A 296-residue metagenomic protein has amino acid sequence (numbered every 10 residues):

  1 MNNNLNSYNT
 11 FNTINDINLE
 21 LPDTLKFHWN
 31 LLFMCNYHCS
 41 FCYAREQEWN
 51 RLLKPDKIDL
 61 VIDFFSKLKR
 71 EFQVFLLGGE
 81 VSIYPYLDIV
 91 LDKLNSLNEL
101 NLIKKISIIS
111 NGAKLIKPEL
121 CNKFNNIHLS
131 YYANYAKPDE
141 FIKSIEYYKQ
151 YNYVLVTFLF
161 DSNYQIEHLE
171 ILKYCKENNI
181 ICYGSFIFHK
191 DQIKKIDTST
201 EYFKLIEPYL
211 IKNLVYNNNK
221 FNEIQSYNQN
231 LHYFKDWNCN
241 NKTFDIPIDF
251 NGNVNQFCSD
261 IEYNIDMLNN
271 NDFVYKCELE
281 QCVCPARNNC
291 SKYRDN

Functional and structural regions predicted by a protein language model:
M1-L25, N251-N296: Flexible mid-to-C-terminal extensions adjoining Fe-S/redox cofactors in radical SAM and related proteins
Y8, N18-K57: Canonical Radical SAM [4Fe-4S] cluster-binding loop centered on the CxxxCxxC motif and its immediate flanking residues
H28, L32-C35, H232, N270 (+1 more regions): Residue-level signal for mature regions of secreted extracellular proteins and peptides
L31, G78-G79: Short acidic donor-binding/metal-coordinating loop in glycosyltransferase active sites
M34, H38, Y43, D56 (+4 more regions): Glycine-rich short-loop/terminal segments
C35, C39-C42, C239, F257-C258 (+2 more regions): Short cysteine clusters
I58, I62-L77, Y84-K176, I181-Y183: Radical SAM/AdoMet-radical enzyme domain recognition
N125-N255, S259, N264-D266: Radical SAM enzyme [4Fe-4S]-AdoMet core and its adjacent flexible, acidic and glycine-rich loops/tails across
